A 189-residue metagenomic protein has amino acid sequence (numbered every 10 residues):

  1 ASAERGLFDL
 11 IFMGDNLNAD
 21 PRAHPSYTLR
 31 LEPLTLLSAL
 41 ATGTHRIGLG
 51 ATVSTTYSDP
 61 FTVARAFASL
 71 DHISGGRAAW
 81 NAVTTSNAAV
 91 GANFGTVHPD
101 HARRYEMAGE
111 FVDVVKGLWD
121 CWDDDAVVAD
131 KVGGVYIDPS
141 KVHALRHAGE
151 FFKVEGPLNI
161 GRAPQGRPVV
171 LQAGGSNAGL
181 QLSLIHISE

Functional and structural regions predicted by a protein language model:
S2-G6, L182: A short, Lys/Arg-enriched amphipathic alpha-helix followed by its capping loop at the start of a domain
E4-R5, S38-H45, D71-G75: Acidic (Asp/Glu)-rich catalytic clusters
L7-D15, L49-G50, W80-V83: Short beta-strand segments at enzyme active-site cores
L10-R30: Glycine-rich, proline-tolerant flexible connector loops at the mouths of alpha/beta enzymes
A23, D59-Q181: Internal, glycine-rich beta/alpha segment that forms the wall or movable "lid" of small-molecule/cofactor binding
P25-L49: Alpha-helix-loop-beta-strand connector modules within alpha/beta enzyme cores
L31, I47-P60, P99-A102: Aromatic/His-enriched, Gly/Pro-containing loop or helix-boundary segments that lie immediately adjacent to catalytic
I185-E189: Conserved small/polar residues in nucleotide/adenosyl-binding loops
